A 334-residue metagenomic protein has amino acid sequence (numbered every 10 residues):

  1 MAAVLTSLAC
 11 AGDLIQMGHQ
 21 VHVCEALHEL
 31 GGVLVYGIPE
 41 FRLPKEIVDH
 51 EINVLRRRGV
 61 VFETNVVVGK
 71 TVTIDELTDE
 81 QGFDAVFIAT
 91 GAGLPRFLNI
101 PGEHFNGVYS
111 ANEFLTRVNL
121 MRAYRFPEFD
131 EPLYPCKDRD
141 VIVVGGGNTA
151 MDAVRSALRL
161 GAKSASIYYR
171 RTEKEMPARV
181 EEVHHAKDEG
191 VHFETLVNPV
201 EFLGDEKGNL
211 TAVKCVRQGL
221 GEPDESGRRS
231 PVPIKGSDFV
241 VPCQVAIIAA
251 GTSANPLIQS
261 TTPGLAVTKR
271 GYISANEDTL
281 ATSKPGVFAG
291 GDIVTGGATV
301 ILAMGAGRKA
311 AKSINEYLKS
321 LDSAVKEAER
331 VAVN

Functional and structural regions predicted by a protein language model:
M1, T6, D49-I100, E201-K214 (+3 more regions): Feature captures the FAD/FMN-dependent oxidoreductase FAD-binding
M1-K70, R96-E103, E113, A150-L196 (+5 more regions): Beta1-alpha1 glycine-rich phosphate/pyrophosphate-binding loop at the start of Rossmann-like nucleotide-binding domains
M1-T6, K137-G147: Beta1/beta-strand and adjacent pyrophosphate-binding region of the FAD-binding site in flavoprotein oxidoreductases
C10, T73-I74, F97-N99, L120 (+6 more regions): Short glycine-/acidic-enriched loop or helix-start segments at secondary-structure transitions that form or flank
H104-D138, P223-G297: FAD-site-proximal beta/loop scaffold in flavoenzymes
A153, G290-A324: A conserved FAD-binding loop/helix module that cradles the flavin
A186, I247, G307: Hydrophobic, well-ordered secondary-structure elements that form the walls of internal hydrophobic environments
